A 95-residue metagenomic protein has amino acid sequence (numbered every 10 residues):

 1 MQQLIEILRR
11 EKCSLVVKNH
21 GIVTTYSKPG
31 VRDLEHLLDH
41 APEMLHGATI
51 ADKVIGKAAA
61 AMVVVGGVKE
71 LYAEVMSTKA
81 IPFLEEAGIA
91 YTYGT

Functional and structural regions predicted by a protein language model:
M1-E74, T78: Conserved mixed alpha/beta catalytic, RNA-binding, or beta-rich assembly cores of soluble enzyme, regulatory
R10, G66-K69, I81-T95: C-terminal binding/interaction regions
